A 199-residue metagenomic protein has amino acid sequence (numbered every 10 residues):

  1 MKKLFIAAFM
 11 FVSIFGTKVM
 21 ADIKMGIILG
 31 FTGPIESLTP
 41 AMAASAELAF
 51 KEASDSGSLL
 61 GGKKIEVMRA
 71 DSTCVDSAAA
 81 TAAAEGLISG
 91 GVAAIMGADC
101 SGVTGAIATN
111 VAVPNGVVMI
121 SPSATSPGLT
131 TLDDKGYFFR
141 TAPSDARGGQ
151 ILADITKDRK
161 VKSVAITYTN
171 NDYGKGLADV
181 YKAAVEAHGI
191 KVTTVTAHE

Functional and structural regions predicted by a protein language model:
L4-S13: Sec-dependent N-terminal signal peptides
I14-A21: Sec/Tat signal peptide C-region and signal peptidase I cleavage site
A21-G26, V118-P122: Short coil-to-beta-strand
D22-K24, E66, K162-S163: Residues that mark the start of a beta-strand
G26-E47, A70-S77, D99, T167-K175: Extracytoplasmic "Venus flytrap"
A44-V67, E186-I190: Signal peptide-proximal N-terminal region of secreted/periplasmic/extracellular or secretory-lumen proteins
R69-A70, C74-A93, D154-D158: Short, well-structured alpha-helical segments in soluble
S89-T196: Extracytoplasmic ligand/sensor domains, especially the bilobed periplasmic-binding protein
